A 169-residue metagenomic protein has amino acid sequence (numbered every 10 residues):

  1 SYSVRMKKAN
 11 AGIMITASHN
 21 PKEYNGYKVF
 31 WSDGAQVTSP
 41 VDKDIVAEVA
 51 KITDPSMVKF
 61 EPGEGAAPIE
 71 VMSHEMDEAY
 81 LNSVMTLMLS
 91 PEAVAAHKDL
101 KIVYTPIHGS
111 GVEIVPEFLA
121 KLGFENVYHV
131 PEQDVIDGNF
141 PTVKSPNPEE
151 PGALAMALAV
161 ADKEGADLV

Functional and structural regions predicted by a protein language model:
S1-N10, P151-D167: Conserved phosphate-binding catalytic cores of ATP/NTP-utilizing and phosphoryl-transfer enzymes
S1-S32: Ferredoxin-reductase
N10-M14, V103, D167-V169: Short glycine-aspartate micro-motif
N25-V160: Gly/Ser/Thr-enriched, mixed-charge loops and adjacent short helices that form phosphate/oxyanion-binding elements
